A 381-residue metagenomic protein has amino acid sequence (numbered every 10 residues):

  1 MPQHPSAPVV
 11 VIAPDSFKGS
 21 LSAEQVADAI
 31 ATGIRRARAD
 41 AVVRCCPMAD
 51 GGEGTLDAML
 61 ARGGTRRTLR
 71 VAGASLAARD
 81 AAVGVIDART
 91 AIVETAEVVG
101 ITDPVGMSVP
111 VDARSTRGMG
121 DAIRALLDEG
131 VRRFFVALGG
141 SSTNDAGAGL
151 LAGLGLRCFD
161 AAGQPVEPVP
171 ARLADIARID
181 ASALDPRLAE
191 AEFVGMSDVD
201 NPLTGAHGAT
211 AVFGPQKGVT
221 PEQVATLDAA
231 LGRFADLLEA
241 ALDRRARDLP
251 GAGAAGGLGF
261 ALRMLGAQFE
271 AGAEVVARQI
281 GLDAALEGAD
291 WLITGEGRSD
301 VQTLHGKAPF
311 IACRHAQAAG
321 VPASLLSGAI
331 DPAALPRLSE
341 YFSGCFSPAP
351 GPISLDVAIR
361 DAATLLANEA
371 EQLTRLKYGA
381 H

Functional and structural regions predicted by a protein language model:
P2-L138, S142-H381: N-terminal loops that bind phosphate or other acidic moieties and the adjacent beta-alpha structural core
